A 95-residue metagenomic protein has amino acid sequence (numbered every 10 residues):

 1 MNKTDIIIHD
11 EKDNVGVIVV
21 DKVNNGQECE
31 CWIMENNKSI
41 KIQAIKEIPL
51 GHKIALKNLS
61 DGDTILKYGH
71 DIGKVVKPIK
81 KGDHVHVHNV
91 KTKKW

Functional and structural regions predicted by a protein language model:
N2-W95: N-terminal small-residue-enriched
